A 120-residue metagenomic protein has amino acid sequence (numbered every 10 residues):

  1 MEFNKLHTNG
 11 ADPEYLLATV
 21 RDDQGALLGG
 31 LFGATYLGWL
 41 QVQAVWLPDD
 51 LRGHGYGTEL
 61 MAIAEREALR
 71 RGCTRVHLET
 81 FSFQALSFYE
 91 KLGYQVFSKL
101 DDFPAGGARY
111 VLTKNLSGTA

Functional and structural regions predicted by a protein language model:
M1-Q43, P48-D49, F83, S98-D102 (+1 more regions): Acetyl-CoA-dependent GNAT
L51, G55-I63: Conserved acetyl-CoA pyrophosphate-binding loop and the N-cap/start of the following alpha-helix in GNAT-like
L51-R52, R75, F88: Acidic/histidine-enriched, beta-strand-rich ligand/metal-binding domains
A68-F81: Conserved GNAT acetyl-CoA-binding A-motif
H77-E79, Q95-V111: Conserved catalytic-core motifs of GNAT/GCN5-like acyltransferases
Y89, Y94: Conserved active-site tyrosine of GNAT-family acetyltransferases
L116-A120: Glyoxalase I/VOC metalloenzyme domain signal
